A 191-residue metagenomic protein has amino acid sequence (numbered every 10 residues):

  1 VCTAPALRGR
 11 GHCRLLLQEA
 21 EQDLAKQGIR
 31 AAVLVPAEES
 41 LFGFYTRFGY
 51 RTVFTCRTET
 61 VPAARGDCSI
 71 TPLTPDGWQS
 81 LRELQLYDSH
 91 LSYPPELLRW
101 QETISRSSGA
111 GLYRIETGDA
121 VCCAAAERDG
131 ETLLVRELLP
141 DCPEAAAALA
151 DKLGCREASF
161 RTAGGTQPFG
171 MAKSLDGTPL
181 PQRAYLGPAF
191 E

Functional and structural regions predicted by a protein language model:
V1-R8, L133-P143: A short, internal acetyl-CoA/4′-phosphopantetheine-binding micro-motif in the GNAT/acyltransferase core
L7-E19, C142-L149: Conserved acetyl-CoA pyrophosphate-binding loop and the N-cap/start of the following alpha-helix in GNAT-like
L17, L24-A37, G154-G164: Conserved GNAT acetyl-CoA-binding A-motif
A20, E38-S40, T52-V53, T58: Core nucleotidyl-transferase/polymerase catalytic module
E21, V35, L41-R47: Basic (Lys/Arg-enriched) interaction patch that binds polyanionic ligands
T46-G66, R136-P143, A147-E191: Active-site/acyl-donor-binding loops of N-acyltransferases
F48-R136: Amide-forming acyltransferase catalytic core, primarily the GNAT-like/NAT-type and related acyltransferase folds
